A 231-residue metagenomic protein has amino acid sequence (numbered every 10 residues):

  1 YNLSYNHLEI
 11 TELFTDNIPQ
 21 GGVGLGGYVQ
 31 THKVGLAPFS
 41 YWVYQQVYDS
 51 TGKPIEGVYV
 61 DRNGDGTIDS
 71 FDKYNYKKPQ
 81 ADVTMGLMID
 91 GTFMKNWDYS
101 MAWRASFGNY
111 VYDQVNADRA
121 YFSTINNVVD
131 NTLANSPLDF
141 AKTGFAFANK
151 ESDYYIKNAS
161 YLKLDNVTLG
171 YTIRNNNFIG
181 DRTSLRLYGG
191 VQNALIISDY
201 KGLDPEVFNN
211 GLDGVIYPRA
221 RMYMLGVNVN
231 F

Functional and structural regions predicted by a protein language model:
Y1-L3, L87, Y99-M101, L185-G189 (+1 more regions): Transmembrane beta-strands of outer-membrane beta-barrel proteins
N2-P79, T183, D199: Conserved small-residue
L3-E9, W103-N109, N166, I173 (+2 more regions): Transmembrane beta-strands of outer-membrane beta-barrel pores
L8-V23, G108-L133, I197-P205: Outer-membrane beta-barrel and related beta-rich outer-membrane complex signature in Gram-negative bacteria
G21-K53, L138, T143, F147-N149 (+1 more regions): C-terminal beta-signal and terminal closure region of outer-membrane beta-barrel proteins
T51, S106-Q192: Extracytoplasmic gating/loop element in the C-terminal half of outer-membrane beta-barrel translocons and assembly
V83-I89, L164-L169, R221-L225: Hydrophobic, lipid-facing positions within transmembrane beta-strands of outer-membrane proteins
N96-Y99, N176-N177: Repeated loop/turn-to-beta-strand initiation elements of outer-membrane beta-barrel proteins
